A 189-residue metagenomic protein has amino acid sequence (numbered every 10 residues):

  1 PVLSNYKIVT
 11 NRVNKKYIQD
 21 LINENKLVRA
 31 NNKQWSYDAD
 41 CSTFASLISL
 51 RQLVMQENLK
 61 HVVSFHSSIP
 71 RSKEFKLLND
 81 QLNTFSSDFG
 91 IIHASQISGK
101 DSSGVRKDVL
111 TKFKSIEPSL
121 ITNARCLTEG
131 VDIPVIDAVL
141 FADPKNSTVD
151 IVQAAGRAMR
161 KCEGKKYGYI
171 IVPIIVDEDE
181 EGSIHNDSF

Functional and structural regions predicted by a protein language model:
P1-P70: Conserved interdomain linker/interface between the two RecA-like ATPase lobes of SF2 helicase motors
D38-S46, E74, V105, S188-F189: Soluble or luminal CAZymes and related metallo-dependent hydrolases
A45-L50, K73-N83, V152-M159: Short, well-ordered amphipathic alpha-helices
L53, S86-D88, K112, G130: A general structural signal for stabilizing positions within well-ordered secondary structure
M55-E57, S87, E163: Generic structural signal for beta-strand residues in well-ordered domains
L59-K60, I92, G168: Nucleotide donor/acceptor-binding cores
I69-Q96: Conserved helicase motor "Helicase C" RecA-like lobe of SF1/SF2 P-loop NTPases
S95-F189: Conserved RecA-like P-loop NTPase helicase motor core
